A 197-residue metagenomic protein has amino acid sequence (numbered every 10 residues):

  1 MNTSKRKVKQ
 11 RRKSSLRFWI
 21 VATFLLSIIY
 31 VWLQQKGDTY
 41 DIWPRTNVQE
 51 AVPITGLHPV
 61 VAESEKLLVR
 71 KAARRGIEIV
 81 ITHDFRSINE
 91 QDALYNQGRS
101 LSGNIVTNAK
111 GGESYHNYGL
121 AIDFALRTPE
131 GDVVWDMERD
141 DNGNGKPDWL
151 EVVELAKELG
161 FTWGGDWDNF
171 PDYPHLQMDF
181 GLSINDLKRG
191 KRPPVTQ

Functional and structural regions predicted by a protein language model:
N2-T23, V31-L33, A109-Q197: Catalytic cores and adjacent binding grooves of peptidoglycan-active enzymes
S27-I42: Membrane-interface motif at the C-terminal end of an N-terminal transmembrane signal
P44-H83: Active-site acidic/histidine clusters and adjacent loop/turn architecture that either coordinate catalytic ions
V61-L68, E90-Q91, D148, V152: Stable alpha-helical elements in mature extracytoplasmic
I77, R99, G160-F161: Short aromatic/hydrophobic-glycine micro-motifs
I79-Q97, Y173: Acidic helix-start/capping segments at beta-turn-to-alpha-helix junctions
I88-Q91, S100, P129-D132: Short, charged/polar surface micro-motifs in flexible loops or helix N-caps
Q91-Y115: Active-site-adjacent loop/helix surface patches within enzyme catalytic domains that shape the substrate-binding cleft
